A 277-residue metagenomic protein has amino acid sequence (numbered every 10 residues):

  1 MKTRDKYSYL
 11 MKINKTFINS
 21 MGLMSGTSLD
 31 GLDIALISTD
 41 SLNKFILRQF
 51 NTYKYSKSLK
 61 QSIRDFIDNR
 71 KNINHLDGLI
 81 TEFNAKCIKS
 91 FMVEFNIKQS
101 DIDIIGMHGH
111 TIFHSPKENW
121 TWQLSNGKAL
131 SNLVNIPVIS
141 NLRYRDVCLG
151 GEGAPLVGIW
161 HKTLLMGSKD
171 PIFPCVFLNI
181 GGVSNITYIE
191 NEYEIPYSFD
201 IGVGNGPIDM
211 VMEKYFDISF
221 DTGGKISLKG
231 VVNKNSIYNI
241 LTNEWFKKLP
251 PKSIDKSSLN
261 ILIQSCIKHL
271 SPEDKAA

Functional and structural regions predicted by a protein language model:
N14-S20: Extreme N-terminal starter segment of soluble prokaryotic enzymes
S20, M24-N72, I195-P196: Short glycine-rich, Thr/Ser-proximal phosphate-binding strand/loop in the N-terminal lobe of ATP-dependent enzymes
S20-M24, D101-G106, P174-N179, S198: Short glycine-aspartate micro-motif
L36-K44, E118-A129, L156, K162-M166 (+1 more regions): A glycine- and small-aliphatic-rich helix-loop capping segment at beta-alpha/alpha-beta transitions that lines
K71-G127: Short beta-strand-loop/turn "lid" adjacent to the catalytic site in phosphate-handling enzymes
D103-K162: Glycine-rich phosphate-binding loop and adjoining helix at the ATP-binding site of ATP-dependent phosphoryl-transfer
K162-V231: Glycine-rich phosphate-binding loop of actin/hexokinase-like ATP-binding domains
I218-A277: A contiguous, well-structured pocket-lining segment that forms one wall/lid of small-molecule binding clefts in soluble
